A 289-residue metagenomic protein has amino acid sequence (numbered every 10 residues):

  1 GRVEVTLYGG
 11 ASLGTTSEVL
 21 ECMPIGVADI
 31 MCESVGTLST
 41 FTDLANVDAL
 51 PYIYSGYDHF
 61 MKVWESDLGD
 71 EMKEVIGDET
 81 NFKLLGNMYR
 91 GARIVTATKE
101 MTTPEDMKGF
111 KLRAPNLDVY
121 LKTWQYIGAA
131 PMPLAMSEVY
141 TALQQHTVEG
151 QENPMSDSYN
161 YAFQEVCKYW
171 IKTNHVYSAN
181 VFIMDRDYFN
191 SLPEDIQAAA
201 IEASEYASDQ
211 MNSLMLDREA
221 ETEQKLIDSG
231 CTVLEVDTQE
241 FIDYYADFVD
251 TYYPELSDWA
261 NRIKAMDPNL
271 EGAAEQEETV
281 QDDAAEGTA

Functional and structural regions predicted by a protein language model:
G1-H59, L68, G77-D282, E286-A289: N-terminal secretory/targeting leader peptides
